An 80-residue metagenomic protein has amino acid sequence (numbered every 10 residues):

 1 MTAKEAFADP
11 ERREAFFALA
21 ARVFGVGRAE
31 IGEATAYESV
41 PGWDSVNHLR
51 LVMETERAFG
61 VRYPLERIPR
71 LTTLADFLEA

Functional and structural regions predicted by a protein language model:
T2-E30, A80: Thiotemplate assembly-line natural product biosynthesis machinery
A15, E30-G32, Y63, P69: Alpha-helix N-cap and coil->helix boundary residues
A34-P41: N-terminal helix-turn-helix DNA-binding core of bacterial DNA-binding proteins
A36, T73-D76: Short, structural beta-strand-to-alpha-helix junction motif
H48-R70: Phosphopantetheinylated carrier protein domains
